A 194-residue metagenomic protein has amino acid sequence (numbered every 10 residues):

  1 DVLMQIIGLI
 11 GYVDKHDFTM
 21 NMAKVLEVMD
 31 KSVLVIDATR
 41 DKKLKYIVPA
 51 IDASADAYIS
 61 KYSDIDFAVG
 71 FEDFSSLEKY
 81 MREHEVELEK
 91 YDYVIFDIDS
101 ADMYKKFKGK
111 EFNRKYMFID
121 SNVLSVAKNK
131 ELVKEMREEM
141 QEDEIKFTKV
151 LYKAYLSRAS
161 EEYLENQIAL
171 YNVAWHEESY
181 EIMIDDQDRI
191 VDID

Functional and structural regions predicted by a protein language model:
V2-V33: Walker A (P-loop) phosphate-binding motif
G8-D14, L34-Y93, D102: P-loop/Walker-type NTP enzyme "switch/lid" segment
L9-I10, I36-D37, V94-I98, K115-S121 (+1 more regions): Conserved beta-strand segments of the P-loop GTPase G domain that flank and frequently precede/overlap
V13-K15, I98-M103, N122-V123, Y155-L156: Short beta->alpha connector loops
D41-Y46, S125-V126, Y155-E162: Short, charged/polar "capping" segments at the starts of alpha-helices and the immediately preceding loops
Y104-V123: Inter-motif core of Ras-like GTPase G domains
N129-Q141: Conserved C-terminal guanine-recognition region of P-loop GTPase G domains, centered on the G4
E138-D194: C-terminal lobe/tail of nucleotide-utilizing enzymes
